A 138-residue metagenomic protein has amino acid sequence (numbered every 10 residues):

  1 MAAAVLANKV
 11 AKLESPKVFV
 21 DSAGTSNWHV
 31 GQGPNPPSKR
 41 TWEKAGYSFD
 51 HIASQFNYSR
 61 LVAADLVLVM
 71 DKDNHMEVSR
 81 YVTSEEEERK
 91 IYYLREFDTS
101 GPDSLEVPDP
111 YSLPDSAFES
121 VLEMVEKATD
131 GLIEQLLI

Functional and structural regions predicted by a protein language model:
M1-I138: Short polar/charged helix/loop
